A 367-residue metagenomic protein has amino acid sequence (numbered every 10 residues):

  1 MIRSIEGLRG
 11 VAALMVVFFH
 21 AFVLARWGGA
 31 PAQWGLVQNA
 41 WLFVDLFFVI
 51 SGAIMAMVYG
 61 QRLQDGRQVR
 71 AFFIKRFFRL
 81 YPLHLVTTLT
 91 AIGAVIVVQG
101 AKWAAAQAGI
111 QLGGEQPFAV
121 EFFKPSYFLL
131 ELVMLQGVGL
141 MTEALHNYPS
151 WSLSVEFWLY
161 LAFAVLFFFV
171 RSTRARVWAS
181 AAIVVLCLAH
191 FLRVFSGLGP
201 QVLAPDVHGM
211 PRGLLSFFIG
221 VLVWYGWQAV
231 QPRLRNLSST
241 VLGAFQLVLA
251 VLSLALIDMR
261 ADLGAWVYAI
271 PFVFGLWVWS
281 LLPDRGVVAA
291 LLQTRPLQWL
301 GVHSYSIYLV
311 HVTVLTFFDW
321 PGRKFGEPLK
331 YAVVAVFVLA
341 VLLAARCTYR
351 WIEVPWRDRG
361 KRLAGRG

Functional and structural regions predicted by a protein language model:
I2-R3, A32-V44, S126, T142-V155 (+4 more regions): Interfacial loop-to-helix transition and helix-capping segments at the boundaries of transmembrane helices
R3-R62, Y81-H84, T88, S126 (+3 more regions): Functionally critical transmembrane alpha-helices in membrane proteins and complexes, commonly lining
V44-F78, L83-G109, V221-Q228, V314 (+3 more regions): Juxtamembrane transmembrane-helix termini
V44-G60, S152-F169, S180-R235, V267-A289 (+1 more regions): Specific transmembrane alpha-helix
L80, S126, L132-L188: Hydrophobic alpha-helical segments with transmembrane-like composition
Y81-L153, I270-V278: Membrane-interface helix-loop-helix regions
G213, F217, L222, T240-V354: Alpha-helical transmembrane segments of multi-pass integral membrane proteins
T294-P296, V354-G367: Membrane-proximal cytoplasmic C-terminal regulatory module of class A 7TM GPCRs
